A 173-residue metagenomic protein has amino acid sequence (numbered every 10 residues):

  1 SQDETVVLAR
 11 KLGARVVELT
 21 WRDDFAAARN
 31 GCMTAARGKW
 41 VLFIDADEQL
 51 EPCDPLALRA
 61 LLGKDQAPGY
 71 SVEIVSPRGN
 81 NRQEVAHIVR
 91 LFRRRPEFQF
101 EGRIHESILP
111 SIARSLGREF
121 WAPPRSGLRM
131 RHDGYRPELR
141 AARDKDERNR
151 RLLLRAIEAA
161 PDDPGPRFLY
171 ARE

Functional and structural regions predicted by a protein language model:
S1-R10, W21, D45-E48: A conserved acidic beta->alpha catalytic loop
R10-K11, T34: Solvent-exposed polar/charged
E18-F25: Short, acidic/glycine-rich phosphate-metal binding loop used to engage nucleotide
A26-T34, I44, L50-E173: Catalytic-site signature of metal-activated, phosphate-bearing donor transferases, centered on the GT-A/GT-A-like
V41: Short aromatic/hydrophobic "clamp" motif used to bind/position activated sugar donors
